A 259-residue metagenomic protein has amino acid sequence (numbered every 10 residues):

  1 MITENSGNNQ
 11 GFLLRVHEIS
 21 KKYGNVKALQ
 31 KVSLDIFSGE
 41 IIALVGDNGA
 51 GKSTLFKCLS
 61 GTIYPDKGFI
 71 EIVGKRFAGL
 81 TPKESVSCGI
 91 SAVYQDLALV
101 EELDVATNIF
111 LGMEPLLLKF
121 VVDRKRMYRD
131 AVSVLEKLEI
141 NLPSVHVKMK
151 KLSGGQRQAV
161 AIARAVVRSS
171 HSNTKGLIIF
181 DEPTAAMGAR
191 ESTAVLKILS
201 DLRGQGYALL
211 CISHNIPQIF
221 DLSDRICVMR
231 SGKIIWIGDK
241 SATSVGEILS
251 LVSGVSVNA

Functional and structural regions predicted by a protein language model:
I2-A259: Glycine-rich phosphate-binding loops of nucleotide-dependent enzymes
